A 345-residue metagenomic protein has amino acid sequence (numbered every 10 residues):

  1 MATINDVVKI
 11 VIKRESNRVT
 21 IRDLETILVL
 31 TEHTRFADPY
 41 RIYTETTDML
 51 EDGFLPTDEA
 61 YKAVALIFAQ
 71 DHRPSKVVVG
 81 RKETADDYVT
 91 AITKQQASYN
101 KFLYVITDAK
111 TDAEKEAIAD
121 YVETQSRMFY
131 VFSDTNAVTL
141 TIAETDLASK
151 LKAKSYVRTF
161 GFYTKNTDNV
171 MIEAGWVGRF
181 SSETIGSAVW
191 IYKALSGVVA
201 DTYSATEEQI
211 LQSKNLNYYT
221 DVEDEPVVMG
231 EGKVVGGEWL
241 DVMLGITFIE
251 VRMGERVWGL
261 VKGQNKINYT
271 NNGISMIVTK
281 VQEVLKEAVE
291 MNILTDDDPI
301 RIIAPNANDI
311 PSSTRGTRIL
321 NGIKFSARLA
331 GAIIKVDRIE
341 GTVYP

Functional and structural regions predicted by a protein language model:
M1-P345: Surface-exposed assembly/interface segments
